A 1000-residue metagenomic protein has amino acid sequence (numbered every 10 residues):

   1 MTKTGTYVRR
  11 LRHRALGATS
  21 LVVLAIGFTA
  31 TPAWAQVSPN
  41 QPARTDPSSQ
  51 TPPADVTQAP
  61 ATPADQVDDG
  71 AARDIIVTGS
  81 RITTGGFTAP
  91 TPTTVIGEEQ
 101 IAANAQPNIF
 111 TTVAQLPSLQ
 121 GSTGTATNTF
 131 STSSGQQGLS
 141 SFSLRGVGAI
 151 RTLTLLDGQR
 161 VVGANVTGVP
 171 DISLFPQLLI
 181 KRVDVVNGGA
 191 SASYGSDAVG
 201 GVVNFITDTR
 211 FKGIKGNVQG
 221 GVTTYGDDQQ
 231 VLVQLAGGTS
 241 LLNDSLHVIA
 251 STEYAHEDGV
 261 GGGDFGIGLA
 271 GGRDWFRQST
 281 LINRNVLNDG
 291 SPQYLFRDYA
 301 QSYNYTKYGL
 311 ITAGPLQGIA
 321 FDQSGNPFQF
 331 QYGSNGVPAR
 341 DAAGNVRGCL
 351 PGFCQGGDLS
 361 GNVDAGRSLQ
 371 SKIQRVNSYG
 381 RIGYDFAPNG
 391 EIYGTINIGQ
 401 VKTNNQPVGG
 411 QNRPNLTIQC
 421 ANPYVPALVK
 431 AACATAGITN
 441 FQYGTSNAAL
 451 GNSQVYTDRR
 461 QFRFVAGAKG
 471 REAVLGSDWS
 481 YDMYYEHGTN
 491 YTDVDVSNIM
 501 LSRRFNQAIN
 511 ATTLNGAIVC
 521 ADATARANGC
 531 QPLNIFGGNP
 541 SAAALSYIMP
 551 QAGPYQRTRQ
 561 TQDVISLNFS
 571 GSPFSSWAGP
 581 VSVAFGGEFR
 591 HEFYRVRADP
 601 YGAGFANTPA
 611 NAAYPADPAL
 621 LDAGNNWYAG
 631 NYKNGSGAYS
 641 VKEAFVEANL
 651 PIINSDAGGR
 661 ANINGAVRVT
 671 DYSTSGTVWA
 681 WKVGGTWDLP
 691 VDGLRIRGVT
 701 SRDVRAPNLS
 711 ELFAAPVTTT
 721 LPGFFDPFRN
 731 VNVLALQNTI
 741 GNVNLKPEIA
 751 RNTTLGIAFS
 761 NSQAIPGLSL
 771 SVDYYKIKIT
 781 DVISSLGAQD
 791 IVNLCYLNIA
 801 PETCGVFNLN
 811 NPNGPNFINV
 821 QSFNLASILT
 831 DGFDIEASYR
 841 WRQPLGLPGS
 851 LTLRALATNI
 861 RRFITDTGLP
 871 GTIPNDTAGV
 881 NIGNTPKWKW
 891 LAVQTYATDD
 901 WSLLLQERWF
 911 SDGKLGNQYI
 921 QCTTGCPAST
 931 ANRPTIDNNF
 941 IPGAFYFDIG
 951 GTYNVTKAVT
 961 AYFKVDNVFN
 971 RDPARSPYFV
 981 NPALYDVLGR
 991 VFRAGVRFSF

Functional and structural regions predicted by a protein language model:
T2, T6, D617, S701 (+5 more regions): C-terminal beta-signal and terminal closure region of outer-membrane beta-barrel proteins
T2-L116, R145, Q234, G238 (+8 more regions): N-terminal Sec signal peptide and the immediately downstream disordered periplasmic leader that contains the TonB box
Q50-A64, T91-S141, G158-I172, V185-S191: Periplasmic N-terminal accessory/gating domains of Gram-negative outer-membrane beta-barrel systems
R145, T152, V161, L174-Q219 (+1 more regions): A beta-strand signature from Gram-negative outer-membrane beta-barrel systems, especially the internal plug domain
V166, I267-W275, Q323-R375, Y379 (+5 more regions): Surface-exposed, low-complexity loop segments enriched in small/polar and acidic residues
R210-G213, G226, L242-S245, A387-G390 (+9 more regions): Short loop/turn motifs that connect adjacent beta-strands in outer-membrane beta-barrel proteins
R503, K778-T780, R861, E907-T924 (+1 more regions): C-terminal beta-signal and adjacent terminal beta-strands/loops of Gram-negative outer-membrane beta-barrel proteins
T719, L851-N954: C-terminal beta-barrel architecture of Gram-negative outer-membrane proteins
